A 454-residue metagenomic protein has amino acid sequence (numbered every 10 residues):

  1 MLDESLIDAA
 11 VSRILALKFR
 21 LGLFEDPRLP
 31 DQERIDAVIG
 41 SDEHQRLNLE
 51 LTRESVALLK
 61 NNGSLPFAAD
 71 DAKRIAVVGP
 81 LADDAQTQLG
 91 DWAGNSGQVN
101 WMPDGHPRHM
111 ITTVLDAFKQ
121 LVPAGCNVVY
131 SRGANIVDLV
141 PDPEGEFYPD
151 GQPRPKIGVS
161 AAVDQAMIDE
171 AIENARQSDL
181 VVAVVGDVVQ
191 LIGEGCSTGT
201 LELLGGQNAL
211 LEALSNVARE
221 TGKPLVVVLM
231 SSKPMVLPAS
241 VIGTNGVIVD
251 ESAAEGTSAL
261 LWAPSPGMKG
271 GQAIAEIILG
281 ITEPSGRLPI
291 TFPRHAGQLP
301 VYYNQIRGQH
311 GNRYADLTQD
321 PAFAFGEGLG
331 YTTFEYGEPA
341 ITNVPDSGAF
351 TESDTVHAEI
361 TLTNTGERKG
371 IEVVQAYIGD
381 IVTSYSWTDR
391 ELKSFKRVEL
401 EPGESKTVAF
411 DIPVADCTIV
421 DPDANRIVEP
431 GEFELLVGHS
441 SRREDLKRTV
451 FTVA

Functional and structural regions predicted by a protein language model:
M1-L115, K119-V159, M230-I371, Y377-G379 (+5 more regions): Secreted, periplasmic, or luminal enzymes acting at the cell surface/secretory milieu
Q86-L89, V185-G205: Glycine/threonine-rich flexible loop motifs
A171-N174, A253: Structural alpha-helical scaffold elements that stabilize or flank donor/cofactor-binding regions in carbohydrate
S178: An anion/phosphate-binding loop that grips the pyrophosphate of nucleotide cofactors and donors
K369-A376, T388, V420-P422: Short, hydrophobic/aromatic beta-strand segments
S384-V420: Intrinsically disordered, low-complexity Pro/Gly/Ser/Thr-rich segments with frequent PxxP/GP/PP motifs and embedded
D416-E432: Short glycine/proline/serine/threonine-rich loop/turn segments at secondary-structure transition edges
